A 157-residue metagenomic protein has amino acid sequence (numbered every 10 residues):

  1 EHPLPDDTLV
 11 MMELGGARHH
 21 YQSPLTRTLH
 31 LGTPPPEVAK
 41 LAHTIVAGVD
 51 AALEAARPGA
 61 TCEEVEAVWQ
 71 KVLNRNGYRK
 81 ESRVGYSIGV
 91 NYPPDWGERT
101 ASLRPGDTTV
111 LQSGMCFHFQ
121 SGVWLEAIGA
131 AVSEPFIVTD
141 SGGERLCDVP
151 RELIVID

Functional and structural regions predicted by a protein language model:
E1-D157: Active-site neighborhoods and metal-handling regions in enzymes and metal-associated proteins
